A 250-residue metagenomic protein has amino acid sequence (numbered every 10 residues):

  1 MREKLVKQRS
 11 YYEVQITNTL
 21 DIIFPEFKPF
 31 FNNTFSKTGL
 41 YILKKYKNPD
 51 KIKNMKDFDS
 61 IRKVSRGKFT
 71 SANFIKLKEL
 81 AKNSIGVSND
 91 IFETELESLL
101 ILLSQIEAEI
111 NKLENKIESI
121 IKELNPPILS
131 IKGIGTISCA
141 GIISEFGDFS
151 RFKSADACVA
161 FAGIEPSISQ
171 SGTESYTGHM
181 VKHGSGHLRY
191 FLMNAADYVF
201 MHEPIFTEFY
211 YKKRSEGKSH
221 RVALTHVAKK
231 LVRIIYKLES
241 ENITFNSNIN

Functional and structural regions predicted by a protein language model:
M1-N250: A detector of single, family-specific signature residues that are central to catalytic or substrate-handling motifs
